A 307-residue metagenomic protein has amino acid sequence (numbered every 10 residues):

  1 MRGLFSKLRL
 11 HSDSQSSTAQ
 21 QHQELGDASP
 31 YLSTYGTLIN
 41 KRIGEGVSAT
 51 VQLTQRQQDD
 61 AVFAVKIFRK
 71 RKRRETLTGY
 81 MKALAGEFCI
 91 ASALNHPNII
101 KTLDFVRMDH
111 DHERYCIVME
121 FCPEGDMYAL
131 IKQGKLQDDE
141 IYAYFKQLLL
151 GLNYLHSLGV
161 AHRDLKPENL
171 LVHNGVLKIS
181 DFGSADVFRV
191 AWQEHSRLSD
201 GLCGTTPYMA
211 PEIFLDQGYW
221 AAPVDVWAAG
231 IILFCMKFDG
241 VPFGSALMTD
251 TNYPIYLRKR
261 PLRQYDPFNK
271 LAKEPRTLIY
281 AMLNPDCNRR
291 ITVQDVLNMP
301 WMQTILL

Functional and structural regions predicted by a protein language model:
N40-V47, V51: Protein kinase glycine-rich loop
T50-R73: Glycine-rich ATP phosphate-binding loop
N95-D104: Conserved HxN/HPN-centered segment at the entrance to the catalytic loop of eukaryotic protein kinase-like domains
M108-E113, G240-C287, L297: C-terminal lobe of the eukaryotic/viral protein kinase catalytic domain
H110-E120, Y128-A129: A conserved loop-to-beta-strand element in the N-lobe of protein kinase catalytic cores that borders the ATP-binding
Y144-F145: Activation segment signature within eukaryotic-like protein kinase domains
R197-I213: Conserved activation segment of eukaryotic-like protein kinases, specifically the C-terminal portion of the activation
P285-L307: Terminal C-lobe "cap" of eukaryotic-type protein kinase domains
